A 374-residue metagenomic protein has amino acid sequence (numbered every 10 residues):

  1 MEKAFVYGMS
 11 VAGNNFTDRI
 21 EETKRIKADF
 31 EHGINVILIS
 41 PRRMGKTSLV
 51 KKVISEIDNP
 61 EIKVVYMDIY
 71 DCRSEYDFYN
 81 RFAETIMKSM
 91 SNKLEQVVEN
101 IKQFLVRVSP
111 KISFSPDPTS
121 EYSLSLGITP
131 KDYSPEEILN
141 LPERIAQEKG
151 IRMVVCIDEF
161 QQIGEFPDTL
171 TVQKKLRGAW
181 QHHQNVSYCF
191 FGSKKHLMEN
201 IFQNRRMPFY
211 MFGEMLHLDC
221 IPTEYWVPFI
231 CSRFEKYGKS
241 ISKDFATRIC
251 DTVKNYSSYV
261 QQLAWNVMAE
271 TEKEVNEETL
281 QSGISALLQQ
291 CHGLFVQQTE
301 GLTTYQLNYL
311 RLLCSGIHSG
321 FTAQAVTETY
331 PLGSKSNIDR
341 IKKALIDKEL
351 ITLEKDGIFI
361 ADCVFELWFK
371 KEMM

Functional and structural regions predicted by a protein language model:
M1-V36, P41, T352: A short, basic N-terminal segment
E2-A4, Q289, G293-M374: C-terminal leucine-rich, beta-strand-based interaction scaffolds used for sensing/assembly
N35, I39-M44, S48-V154, S336: P-loop NTPase nucleotide-binding core
E56, N266, A344-D347: Alpha-helical DNA-recognition elements
S125-K194, Q203: Conserved Walker B catalytic segment
K195-G213: Short regulatory helix/loop adjacent to the ATP-binding pocket of P-loop NTPases
E214-Y225: Conserved AAA+ ATPase "SRH/arginine-finger" region at the nucleotide-binding site
V227, C231-L294, T304, K355: Amphipathic alpha-helical "lid/sensor" segments that cap RecA-like P-loop NTPase cores
